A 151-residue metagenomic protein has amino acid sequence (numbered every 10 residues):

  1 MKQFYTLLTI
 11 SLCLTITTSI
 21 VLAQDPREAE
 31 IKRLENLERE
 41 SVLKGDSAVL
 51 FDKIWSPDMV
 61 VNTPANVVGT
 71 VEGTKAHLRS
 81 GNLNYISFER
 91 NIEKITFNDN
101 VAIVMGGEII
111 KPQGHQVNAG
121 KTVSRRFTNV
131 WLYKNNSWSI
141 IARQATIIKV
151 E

Functional and structural regions predicted by a protein language model:
M1-R27: Bacterial Sec-dependent N-terminal signal peptides
P26-K32, D46-N98, G107, A119-T122: A solvent-exposed, acidic/Ser-Thr-rich amphipathic alpha-helical stretch
I95-A102, N118, W131-S137: A short, structured loop/turn motif at beta-sheet edges
N100-P112, R125: A short hydrophobic beta-strand element
K111-H115, I148-V150: Sequence/structural signature of outer-membrane beta-barrel proteins
S124-E151: Short beta-strand edge/turn micro-motifs at domain boundaries
